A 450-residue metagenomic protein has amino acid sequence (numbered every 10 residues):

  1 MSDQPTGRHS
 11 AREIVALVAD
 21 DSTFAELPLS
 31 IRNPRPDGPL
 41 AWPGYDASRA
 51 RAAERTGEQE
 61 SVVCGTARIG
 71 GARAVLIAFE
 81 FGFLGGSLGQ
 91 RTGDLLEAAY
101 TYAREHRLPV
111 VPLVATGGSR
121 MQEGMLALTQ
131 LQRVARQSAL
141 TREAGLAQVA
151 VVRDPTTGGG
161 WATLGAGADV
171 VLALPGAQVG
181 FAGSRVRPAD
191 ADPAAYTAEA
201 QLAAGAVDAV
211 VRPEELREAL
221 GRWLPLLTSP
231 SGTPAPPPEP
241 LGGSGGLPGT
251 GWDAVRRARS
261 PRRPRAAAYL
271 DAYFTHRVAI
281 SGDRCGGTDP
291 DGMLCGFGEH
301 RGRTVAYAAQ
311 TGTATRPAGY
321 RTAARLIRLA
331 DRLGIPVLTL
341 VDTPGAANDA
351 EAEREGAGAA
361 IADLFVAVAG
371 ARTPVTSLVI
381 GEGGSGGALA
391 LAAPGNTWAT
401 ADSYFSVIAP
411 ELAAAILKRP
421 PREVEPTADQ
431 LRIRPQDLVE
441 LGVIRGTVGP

Functional and structural regions predicted by a protein language model:
M1-I69, R73, R217-V305, A309-G312 (+1 more regions): Intrinsically disordered, low-complexity segments enriched in small/flexible residues
S10, R91, T129, G159 (+8 more regions): Charged, alpha-helix-enriched surfaces in structured cytosolic catalytic cores of large nucleotide-utilizing machines
R49-R51, A78-S87, A309-A314, N348-E351: Short, basic, glycine/proline-bearing loop/turn elements
A67, G71-E80, L95-R120, F297-T311 (+1 more regions): A structural preference for short, pocket-lining loop segments at secondary-structure junctions
F81, G89-T92, L96, Q130: Conserved mixed alpha/beta catalytic, RNA-binding, or beta-rich assembly cores of soluble enzyme, regulatory
T116-G232, P344-P450: Conserved catalytic cores of soluble enzyme domains, especially glycine-rich substrate-binding beta-alpha loops
R142-E143, Q310-V337, E355, V366-T373 (+1 more regions): A structural preference for long, well-packed, hydrophobic secondary-structure segments
